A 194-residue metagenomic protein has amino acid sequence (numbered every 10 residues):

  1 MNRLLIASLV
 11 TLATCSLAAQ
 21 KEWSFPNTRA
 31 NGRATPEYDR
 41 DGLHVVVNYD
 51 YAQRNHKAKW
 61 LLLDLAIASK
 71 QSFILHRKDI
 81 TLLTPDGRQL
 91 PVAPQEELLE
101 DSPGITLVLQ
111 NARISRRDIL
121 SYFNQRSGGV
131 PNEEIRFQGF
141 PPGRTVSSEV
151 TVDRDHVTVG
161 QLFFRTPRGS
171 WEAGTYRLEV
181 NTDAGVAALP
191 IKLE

Functional and structural regions predicted by a protein language model:
L4-A13: Sec-dependent N-terminal signal peptides
A19-E194: Conserved functional micro-motifs across diverse proteins
